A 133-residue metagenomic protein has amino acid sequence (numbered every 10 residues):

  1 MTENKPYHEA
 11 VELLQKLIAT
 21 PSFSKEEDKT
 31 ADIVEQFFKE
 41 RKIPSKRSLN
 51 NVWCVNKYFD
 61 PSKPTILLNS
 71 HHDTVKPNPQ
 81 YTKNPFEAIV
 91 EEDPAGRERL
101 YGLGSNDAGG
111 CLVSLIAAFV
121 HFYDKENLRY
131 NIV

Functional and structural regions predicted by a protein language model:
M1-S105, H121-R129: Acidic/His- and Gly-rich active-site-bordering loop/insert found across diverse amide/peptide-bond hydrolases
G104-F119: Active-site alpha-helical elements of protease catalytic centers
V133: Conserved GNAT acetyl-CoA-binding A-motif
